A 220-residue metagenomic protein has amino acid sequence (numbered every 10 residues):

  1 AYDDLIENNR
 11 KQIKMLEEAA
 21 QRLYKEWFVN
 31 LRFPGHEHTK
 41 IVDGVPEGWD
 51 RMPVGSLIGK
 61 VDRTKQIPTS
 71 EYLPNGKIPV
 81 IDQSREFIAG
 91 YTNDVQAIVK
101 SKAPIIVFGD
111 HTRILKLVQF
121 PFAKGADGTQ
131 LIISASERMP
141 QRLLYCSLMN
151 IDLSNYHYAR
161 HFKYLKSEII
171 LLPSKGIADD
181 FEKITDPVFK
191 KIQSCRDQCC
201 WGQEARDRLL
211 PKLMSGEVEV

Functional and structural regions predicted by a protein language model:
A1-Q66, P74-E86, K175-V220: Non-catalytic DNA-recognition/assembly elements of restriction-modification systems
D43-K175: DNA target-recognition domains and sequence-specific DNA-contacting regions of bacterial/archaeal
